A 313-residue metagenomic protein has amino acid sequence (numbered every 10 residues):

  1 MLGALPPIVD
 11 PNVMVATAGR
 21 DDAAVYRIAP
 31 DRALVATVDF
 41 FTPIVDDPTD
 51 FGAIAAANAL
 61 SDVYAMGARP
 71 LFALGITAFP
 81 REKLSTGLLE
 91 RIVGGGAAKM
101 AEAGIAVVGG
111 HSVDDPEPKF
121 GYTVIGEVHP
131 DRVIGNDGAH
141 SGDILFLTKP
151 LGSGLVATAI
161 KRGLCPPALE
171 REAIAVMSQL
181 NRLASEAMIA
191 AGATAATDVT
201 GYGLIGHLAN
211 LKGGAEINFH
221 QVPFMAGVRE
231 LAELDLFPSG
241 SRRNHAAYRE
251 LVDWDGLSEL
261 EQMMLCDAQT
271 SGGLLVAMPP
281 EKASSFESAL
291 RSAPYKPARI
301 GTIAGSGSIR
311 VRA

Functional and structural regions predicted by a protein language model:
M1-A65, H140-F146, P150, S292-Y295 (+1 more regions): N-terminal glycine-rich phosphate/pyrophosphate-binding loops that anchor nucleotide-derived ligands and cofactors
V13-V15, A23-Y26, S61-Y64, A97 (+5 more regions): A generic local secondary-structure boundary/capping motif
A24-V35, S178-A184, H245-G256: Acidic-glycine-rich active-site phosphate/pyrophosphate-binding loop
I28-I44, A53, R69-C165, T302 (+1 more regions): Glycine-rich anion-binding loops of enzyme active sites
P48-L74, R91-E102, Q179-A191, G203-N210: Small-aliphatic-rich amphipathic alpha-helix that forms the alpha element of a beta-alpha
T49, A168-V176, T194-A195, E261-M264: Short pre-catalytic strand/loop immediately N-terminal to key active-site residues, enriched for Gly-Thr
R81-A106, V113-F120, A190, T197-A313: Glycine-/charge-enriched secondary-structure boundary and capping motifs
T123-V133, A168-I189, L257: Active-site glycine-rich loop that binds ribose-phosphate moieties when present
